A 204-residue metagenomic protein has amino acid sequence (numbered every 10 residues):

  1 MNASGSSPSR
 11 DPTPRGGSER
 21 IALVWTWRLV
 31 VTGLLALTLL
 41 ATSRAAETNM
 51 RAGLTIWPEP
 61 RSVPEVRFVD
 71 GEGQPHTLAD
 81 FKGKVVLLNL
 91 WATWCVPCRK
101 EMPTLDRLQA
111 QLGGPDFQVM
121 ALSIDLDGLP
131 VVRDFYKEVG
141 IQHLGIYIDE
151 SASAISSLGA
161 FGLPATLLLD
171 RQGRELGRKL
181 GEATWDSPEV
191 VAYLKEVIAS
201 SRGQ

Functional and structural regions predicted by a protein language model:
G17-V30: Bacterial N-terminal signal peptides that target proteins for export
W27, T38-E65: N-proximal helix/coil linker or "cap" segments that precede and/or mark the start of modular domains
V63-P64, V86, L163-A165: Short loop/turn microsegments at loop-to-beta-strand junctions
G71, F81, R171: Short, ordered coil/turn segments that flank beta-strands lining enzyme active or ligand-binding pockets
L78-V96: Short active-site neighborhood of thiol/selenol oxidoreductases, capturing the structured segment around
V86-L88, M120-L122, L167: Conserved hydrophobic packing residues within short motifs/helices of P-loop NTPase cores of ABC-family ATPases
R99-V139, E150-S157: Structural microenvironment flanking redox-active thiols in thiol-disulfide oxidoreductases
D134-H143, D149-E196: Thiol/disulfide oxidoreductase modules built on the thioredoxin-like
